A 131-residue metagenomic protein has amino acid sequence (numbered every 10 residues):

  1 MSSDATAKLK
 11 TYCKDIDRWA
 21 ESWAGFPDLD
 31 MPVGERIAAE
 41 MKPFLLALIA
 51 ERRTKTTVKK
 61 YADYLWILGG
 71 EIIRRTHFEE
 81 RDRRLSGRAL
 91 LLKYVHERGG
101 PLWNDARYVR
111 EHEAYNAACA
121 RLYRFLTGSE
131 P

Functional and structural regions predicted by a protein language model:
M1-P131: Charge-rich, intrinsically disordered N-terminal extensions that act as flexible nucleic-acid engagement or regulatory
